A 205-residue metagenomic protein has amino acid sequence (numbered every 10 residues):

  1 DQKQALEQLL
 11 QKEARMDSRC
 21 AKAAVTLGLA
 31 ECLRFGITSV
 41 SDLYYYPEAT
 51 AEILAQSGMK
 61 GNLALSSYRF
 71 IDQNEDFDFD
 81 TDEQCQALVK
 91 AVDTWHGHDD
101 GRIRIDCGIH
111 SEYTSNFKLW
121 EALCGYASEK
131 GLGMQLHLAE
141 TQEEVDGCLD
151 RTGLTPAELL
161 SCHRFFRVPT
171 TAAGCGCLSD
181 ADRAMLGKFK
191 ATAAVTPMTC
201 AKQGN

Functional and structural regions predicted by a protein language model:
D1-E7, E13-L29, C148-S161, A173-G187: Short, composition-biased local secondary-structure segments
D1-M59, Q84-H98: Alpha-helical scaffold segments that flank or form the walls of functional sites
Q11-A14, L33, I37, I109 (+2 more regions): Short, basic, glycine/proline-bearing loop/turn elements
I37, M59, G131, K190-A191: A structural motif
V40-P47, Y113-T114, C175-S179, T199-A201: Short beta->alpha connector loops
A51-G176, R183: Metal-coordinating catalytic core of metallo-dependent amide/deamination hydrolases
F165-N205: Active-site-adjacent C-terminal substructures of enzyme catalytic domains
